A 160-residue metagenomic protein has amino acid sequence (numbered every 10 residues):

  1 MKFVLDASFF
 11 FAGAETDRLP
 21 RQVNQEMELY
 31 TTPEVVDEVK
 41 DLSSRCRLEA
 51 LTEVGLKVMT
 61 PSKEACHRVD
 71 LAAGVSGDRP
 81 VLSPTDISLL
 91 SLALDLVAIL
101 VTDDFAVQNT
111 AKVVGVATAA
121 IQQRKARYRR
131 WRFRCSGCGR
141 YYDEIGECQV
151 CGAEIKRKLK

Functional and structural regions predicted by a protein language model:
M1-A98, F105, N109, V113-G115: Active-site-proximal, substrate-binding regions of enzyme catalytic domains and RNA-binding/basic surfaces
A98, T102, F133-S136: A broad, low-amplitude sensor of folded, mature protein cores
Q108-K160: Acidic, PIN/NYN-like endoribonuclease modules and their adjacent C-terminal/linker elements
